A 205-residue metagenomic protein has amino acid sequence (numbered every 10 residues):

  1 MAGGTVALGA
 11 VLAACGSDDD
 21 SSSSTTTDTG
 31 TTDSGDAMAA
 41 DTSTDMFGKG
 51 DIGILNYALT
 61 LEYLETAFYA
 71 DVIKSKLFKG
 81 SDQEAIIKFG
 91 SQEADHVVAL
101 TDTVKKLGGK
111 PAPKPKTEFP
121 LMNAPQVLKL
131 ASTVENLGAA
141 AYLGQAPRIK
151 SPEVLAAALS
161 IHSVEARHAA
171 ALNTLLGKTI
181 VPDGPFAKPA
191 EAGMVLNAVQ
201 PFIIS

Functional and structural regions predicted by a protein language model:
G4, L8-V11, S17-S205: All-alpha RGS (Regulator of G-protein Signaling) helical domain and cognate RGS-like helical scaffolds
